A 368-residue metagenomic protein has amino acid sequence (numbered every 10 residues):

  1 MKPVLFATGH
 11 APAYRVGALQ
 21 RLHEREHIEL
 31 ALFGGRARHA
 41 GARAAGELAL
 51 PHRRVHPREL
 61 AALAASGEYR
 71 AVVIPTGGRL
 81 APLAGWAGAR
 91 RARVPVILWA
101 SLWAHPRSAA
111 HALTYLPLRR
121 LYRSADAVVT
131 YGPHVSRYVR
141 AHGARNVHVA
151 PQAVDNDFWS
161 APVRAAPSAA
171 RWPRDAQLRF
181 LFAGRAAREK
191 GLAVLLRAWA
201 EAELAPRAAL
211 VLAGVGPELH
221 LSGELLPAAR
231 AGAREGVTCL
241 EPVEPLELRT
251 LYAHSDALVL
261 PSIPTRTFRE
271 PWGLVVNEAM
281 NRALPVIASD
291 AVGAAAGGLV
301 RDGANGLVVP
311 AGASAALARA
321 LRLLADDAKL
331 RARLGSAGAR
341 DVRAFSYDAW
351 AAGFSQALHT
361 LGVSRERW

Functional and structural regions predicted by a protein language model:
L5, R171-K190, L196-A200, V211: Conserved donor-binding/catalytic core segment of Leloir-type glycosyltransferases
V94-A112, S124-A127, N156: A short, histidine- and acid-enriched strand-loop-helix "catalytic/donor-clamping" loop that lines the nucleotide-sugar
L118-S168: Donor nucleotide-sugar binding/catalytic pocket of nucleotide-sugar-dependent glycosyltransferases
S222-E247: Nucleotide-activated donor-binding/catalytic signature segment of Leloir-type glycosyltransferases, i.e., the conserved
A253-P271, L284: Acidic donor-binding loop of glycosyltransferase active sites
V276-D290, V300: Short hydrophobic beta-strand element within catalytic cores of glycosyltransferases and related nucleotide-activated
L299-G303, L307-S314, L323-K329: Conserved acidic donor-binding segment of nucleotide-sugar-dependent glycosyltransferases
L323, L330-A344: A short, well-ordered alpha-helix in the C-terminal region of glycosyltransferases
